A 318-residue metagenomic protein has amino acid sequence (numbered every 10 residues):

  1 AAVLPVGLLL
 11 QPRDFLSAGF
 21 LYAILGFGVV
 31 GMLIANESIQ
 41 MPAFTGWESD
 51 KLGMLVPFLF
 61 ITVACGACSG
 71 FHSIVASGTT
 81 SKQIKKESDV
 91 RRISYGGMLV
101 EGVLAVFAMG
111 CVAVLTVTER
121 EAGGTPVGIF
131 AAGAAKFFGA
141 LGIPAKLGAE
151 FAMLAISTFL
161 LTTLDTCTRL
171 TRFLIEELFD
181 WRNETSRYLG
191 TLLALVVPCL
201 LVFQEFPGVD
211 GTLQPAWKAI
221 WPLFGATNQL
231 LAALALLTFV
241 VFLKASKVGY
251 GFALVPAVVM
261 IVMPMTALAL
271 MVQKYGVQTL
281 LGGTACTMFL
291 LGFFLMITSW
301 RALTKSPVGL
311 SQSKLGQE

Functional and structural regions predicted by a protein language model:
A1-G7, Y22-W47, V114-T116, L243-K244 (+1 more regions): Hydrophobic alpha-helical segments and their helix-loop junctions in multi-pass secondary transporters
A1-I34, I175, N228, A232-A235 (+1 more regions): Membrane-interface loop-to-helix entry segments
A1-L16, K82-Q83, L164, A216 (+2 more regions): Membrane-water interface regions at transmembrane-helix termini and the short interhelical loops of multi-pass membrane
M32-G46, G96-G133, F203-T212: Extracellular/periplasmic helix-exit of transmembrane alpha-helices
K51-A64, V106, V114, T118 (+2 more regions): Select transmembrane alpha-helical segments in multipass membrane proteins
C65-I84, A145-L178: Membrane-helix boundary/coupling elements in multi-pass transport proteins
G96-V103, P144-A152, L161-L164, E177-D210: Loop-to-transmembrane helix boundary motifs in multi-pass membrane proteins
V248-E318: C-terminal amphipathic alpha-helical interaction region
